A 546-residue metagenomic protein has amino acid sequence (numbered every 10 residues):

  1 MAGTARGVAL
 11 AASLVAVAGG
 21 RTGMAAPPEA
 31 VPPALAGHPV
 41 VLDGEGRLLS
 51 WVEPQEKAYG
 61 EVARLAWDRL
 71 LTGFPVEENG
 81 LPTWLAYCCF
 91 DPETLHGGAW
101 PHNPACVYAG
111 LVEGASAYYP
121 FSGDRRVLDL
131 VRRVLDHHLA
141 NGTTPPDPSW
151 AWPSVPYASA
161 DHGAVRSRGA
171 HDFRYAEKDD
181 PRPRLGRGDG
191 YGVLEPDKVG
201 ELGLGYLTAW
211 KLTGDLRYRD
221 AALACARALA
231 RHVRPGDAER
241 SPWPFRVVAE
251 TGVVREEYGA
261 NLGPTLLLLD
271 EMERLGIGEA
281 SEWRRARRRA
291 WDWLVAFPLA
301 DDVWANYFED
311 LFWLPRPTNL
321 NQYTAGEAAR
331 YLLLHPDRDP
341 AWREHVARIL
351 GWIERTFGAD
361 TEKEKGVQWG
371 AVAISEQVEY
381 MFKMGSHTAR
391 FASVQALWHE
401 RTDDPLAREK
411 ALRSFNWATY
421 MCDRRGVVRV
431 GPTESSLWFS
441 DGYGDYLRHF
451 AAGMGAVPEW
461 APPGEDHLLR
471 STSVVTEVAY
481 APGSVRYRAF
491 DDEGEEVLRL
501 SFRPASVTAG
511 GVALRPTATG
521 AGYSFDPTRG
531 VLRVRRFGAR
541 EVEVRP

Functional and structural regions predicted by a protein language model:
V8-G19: Bacterial N-terminal signal peptides
P27-C106, R125-L185, L223, A228 (+5 more regions): Low-complexity, Ser/Thr/Pro/Gly-enriched N-terminal "stalk/linker" regions
P27-G80, R133, K178-P183, R187 (+5 more regions): Terminal, non-catalytic domain-edge segments
N79-H102, S149-V193, E239-P264, D302-A329 (+2 more regions): Carbohydrate-binding/catalytic loop surfaces
W100, C106-F121, R133, G203-T208: Non-membrane alpha-helical segments in proteins
D189, V193-P196, G200, G205-W210 (+1 more regions): Solenoidal tandem-repeat scaffolds enriched in leucines and small polar residues
R488-A505: Surface-exposed beta-strand/loop patches in extracellular or lumenal glycoproteins
E496, A521-P546: C-terminal beta-strand-rich structural cap/linker in extracellular carbohydrate-active enzymes
